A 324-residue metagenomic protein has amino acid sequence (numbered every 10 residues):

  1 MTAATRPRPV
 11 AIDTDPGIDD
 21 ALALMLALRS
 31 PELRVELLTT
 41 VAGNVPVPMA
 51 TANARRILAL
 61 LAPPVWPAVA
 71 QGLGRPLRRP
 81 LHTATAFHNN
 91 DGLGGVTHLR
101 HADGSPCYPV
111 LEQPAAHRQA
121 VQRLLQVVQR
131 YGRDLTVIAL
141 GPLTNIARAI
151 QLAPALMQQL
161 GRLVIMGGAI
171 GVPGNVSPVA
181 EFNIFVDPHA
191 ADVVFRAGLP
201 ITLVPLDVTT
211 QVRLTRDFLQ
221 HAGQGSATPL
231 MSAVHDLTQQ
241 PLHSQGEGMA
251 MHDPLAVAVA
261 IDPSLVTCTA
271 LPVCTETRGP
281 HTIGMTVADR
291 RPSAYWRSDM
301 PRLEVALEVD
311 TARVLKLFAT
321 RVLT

Functional and structural regions predicted by a protein language model:
A3-P7, L26-A27, R34-V35, F185-H189 (+1 more regions): Conformational coupling and interaction surfaces
A3-R56, P64, V96-T209, R216: Active-site histidine-anchored catalytic micro-motif
A54-I57, A86-H88, L156, Q220-A222: Short, hinge-like loop/turn segments at secondary-structure boundaries
P63-A70: A short alpha-helix-loop-beta-strand transition element characteristic of N-terminal alpha/beta dinucleotide-binding
V69, V194, V257: A residue-level signal for conserved active-site and pocket-lining positions in enzyme catalytic cores
A70-A102: Surface-exposed loop and adjacent secondary-structure segments within mature catalytic domains
H82-N90, S177-E181, L219: Short, surface-exposed amphipathic charged segments that create phosphate/polyanion-binding patches used for binding
D91-P106, V234-D236, A294-W296: Short, basic/glycine-rich phosphate-binding loops at helix/coil junctions that contact nucleotide phosphates
